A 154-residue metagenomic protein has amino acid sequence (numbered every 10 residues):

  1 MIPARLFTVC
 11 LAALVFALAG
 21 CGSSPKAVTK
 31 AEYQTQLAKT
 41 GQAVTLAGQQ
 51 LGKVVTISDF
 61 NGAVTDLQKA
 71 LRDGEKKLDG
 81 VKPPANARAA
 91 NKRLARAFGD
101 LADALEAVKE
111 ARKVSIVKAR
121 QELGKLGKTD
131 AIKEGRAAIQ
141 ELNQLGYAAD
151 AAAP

Functional and structural regions predicted by a protein language model:
M1-C10: Bacterial N-terminal signal peptides that target proteins for export
L11, S24-P25: Compositionally biased regions
L14: Active-site-proximal loop/hinge segments that shape catalytic or ion-binding/gating pockets
A17-G20: C-terminal motif of bacterial Sec signal peptides marking the signal peptidase cleavage site
G22-S24, T45, E75-K77: Short, charge-rich amphipathic alpha-helices with coiled-coil/heptad character
P25-T65, D100-P154: C-terminal amphipathic alpha-helix
L67-L71: Core segments of alpha-helical transmembrane spans in multipass integral membrane proteins
R72-G99, E106-V114, A153: Short, solvent-exposed, charged loop/turn and helix-capping segments that join or cap alpha-helices on peripheral
